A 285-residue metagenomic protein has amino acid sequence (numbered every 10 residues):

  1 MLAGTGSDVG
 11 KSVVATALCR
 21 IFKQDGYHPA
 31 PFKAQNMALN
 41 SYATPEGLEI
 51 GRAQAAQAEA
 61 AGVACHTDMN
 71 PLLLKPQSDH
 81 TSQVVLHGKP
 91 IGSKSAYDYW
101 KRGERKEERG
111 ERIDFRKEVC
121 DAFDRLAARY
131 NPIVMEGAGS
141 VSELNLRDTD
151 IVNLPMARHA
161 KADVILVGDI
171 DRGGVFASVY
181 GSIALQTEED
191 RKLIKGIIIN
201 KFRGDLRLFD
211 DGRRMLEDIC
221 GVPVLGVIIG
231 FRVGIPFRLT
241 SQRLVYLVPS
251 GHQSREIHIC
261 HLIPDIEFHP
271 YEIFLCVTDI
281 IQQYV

Functional and structural regions predicted by a protein language model:
M1-V245, P249-S250, R255, H261 (+2 more regions): Flexible phosphate-sensing "switch/lid" loops adjacent to ATP/NTP-binding sites across phosphate-transfer
